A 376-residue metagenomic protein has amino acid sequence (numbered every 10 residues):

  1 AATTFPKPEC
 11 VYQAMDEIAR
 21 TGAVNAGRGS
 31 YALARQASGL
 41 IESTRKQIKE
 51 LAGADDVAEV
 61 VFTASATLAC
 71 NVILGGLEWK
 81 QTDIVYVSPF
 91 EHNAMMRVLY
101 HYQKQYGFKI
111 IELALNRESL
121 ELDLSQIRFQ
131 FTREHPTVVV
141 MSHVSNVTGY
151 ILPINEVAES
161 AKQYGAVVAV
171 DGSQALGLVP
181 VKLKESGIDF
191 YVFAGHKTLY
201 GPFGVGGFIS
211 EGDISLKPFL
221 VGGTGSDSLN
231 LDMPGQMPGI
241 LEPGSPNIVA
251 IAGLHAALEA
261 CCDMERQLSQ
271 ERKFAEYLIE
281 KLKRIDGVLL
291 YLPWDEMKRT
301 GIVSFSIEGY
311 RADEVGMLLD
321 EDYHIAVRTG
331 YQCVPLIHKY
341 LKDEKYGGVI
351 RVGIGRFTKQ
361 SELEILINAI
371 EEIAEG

Functional and structural regions predicted by a protein language model:
A1-G376: Pyridoxal 5′-phosphate
